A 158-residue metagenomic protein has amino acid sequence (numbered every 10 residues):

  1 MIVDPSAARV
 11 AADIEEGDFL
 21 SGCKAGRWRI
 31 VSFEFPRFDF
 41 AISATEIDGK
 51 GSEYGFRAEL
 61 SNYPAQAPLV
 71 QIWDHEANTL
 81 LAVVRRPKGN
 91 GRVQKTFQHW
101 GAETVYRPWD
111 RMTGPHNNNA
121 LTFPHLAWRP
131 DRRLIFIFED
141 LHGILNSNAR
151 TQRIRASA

Functional and structural regions predicted by a protein language model:
M1-A58: Strand-helix-loop interaction patch of compact alpha/beta domains
V3-D4, P68-A158: Domain-scale recognition of soluble eukaryotic interaction modules
R9-E16, P64-D74: Residue-level signal for functionally critical sites in structured catalytic/ligand-binding pockets
I47-D48, S61-Q66, H75-T79: Short, charged/polar surface micro-motifs in flexible loops or helix N-caps
A58-E59, I144: Generic structural signal for bulky hydrophobic/aromatic residues embedded in well-ordered secondary structure
L60-N62, T96-F97: A general structural signal for short secondary-structure junctions and capping/turn motifs
